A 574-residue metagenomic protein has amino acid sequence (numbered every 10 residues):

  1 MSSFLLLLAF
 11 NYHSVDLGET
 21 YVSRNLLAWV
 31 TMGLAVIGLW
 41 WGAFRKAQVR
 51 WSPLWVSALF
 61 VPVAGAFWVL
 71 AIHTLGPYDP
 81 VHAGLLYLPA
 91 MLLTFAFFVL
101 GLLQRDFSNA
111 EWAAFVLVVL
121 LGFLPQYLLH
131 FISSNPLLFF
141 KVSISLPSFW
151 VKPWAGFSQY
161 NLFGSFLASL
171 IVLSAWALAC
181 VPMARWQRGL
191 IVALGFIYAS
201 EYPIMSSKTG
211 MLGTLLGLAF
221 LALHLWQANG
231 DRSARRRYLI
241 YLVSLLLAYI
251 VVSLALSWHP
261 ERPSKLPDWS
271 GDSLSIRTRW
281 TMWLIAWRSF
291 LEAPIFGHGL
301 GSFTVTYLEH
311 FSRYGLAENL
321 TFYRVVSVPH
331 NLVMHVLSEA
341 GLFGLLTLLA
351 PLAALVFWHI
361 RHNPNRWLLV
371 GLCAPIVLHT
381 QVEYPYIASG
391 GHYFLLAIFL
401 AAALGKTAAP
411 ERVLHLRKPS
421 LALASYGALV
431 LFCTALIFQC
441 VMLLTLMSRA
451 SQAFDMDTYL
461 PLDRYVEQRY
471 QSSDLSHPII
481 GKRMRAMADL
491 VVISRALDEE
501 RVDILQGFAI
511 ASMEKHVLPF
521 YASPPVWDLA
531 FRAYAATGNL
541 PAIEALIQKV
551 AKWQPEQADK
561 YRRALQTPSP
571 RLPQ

Functional and structural regions predicted by a protein language model:
S2-D16, G33-L93, V252: N-terminal hydrophobic segments of proteins, predominantly signal-anchor/transmembrane helices of inner/organellar
S3, A9, A28-W40, V69-L70 (+5 more regions): Alpha-helical transmembrane segments of multi-pass inner-membrane proteins
L34, G213, G217-L221, R366-L421: Transmembrane alpha-helices of multi-pass inner-membrane enzymes
L138-K152, S264-R277, R288-S289, L300-S338: Interfacial juxtamembrane loops and adjacent helix segments that form the catalytic/substrate-binding surfaces
P153, G217, Y238-L239, L246-I285 (+2 more regions): Flexible juxtamembrane loops connecting transmembrane helices in multi-pass membrane enzymes that build or modify
L190, L194-F196, S327, N331 (+1 more regions): Loop-to-helix entry and N-terminal half of a specific, functionally important transmembrane alpha helix in multi-pass
Y241-S253, H415-L444: Internal/C-terminal transmembrane anchor helices
L436-P519: Membrane-interface segments at or immediately adjacent to transmembrane helices that form the boundary between
